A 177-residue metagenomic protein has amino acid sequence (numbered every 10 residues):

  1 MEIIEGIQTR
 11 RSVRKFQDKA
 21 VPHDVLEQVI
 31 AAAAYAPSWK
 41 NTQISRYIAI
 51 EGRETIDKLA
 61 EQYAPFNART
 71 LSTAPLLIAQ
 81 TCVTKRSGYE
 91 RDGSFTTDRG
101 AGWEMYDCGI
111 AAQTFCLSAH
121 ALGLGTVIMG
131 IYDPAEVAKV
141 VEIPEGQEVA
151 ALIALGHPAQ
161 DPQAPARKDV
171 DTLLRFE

Functional and structural regions predicted by a protein language model:
E5-V13, P22-V25, R86, A150-E177: C-terminal helix-cap and adjacent tail motif
Q17: Acyl-group handling in specialized metabolite and lipid biosynthesis
L26-A31: Short amphipathic alpha-helical segments
A33, I78, G93-V140: Small-aliphatic-rich amphipathic alpha-helix that forms the alpha element of a beta-alpha
N41-C108: Glycine/small-residue-rich phosphate/adenosyl-binding loop
T42-S45, L124, A150: Short secondary-structure junction motifs
A68-I78, E142-A164: A glycine-rich helix N-cap at a beta->alpha junction
C82, I131, H157: Short secondary-structure boundary segments
